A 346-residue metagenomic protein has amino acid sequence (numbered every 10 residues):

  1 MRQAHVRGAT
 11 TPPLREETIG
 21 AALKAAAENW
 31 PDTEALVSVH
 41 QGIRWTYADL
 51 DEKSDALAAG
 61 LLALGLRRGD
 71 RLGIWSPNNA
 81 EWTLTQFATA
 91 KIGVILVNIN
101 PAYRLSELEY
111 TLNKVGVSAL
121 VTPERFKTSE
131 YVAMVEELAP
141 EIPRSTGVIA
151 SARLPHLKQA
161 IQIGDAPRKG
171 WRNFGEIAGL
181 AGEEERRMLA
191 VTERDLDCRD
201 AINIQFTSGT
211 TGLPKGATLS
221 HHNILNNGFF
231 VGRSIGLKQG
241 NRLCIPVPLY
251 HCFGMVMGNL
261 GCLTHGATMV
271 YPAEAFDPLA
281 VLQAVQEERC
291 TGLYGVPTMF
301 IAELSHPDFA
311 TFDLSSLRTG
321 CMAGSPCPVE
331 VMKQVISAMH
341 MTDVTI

Functional and structural regions predicted by a protein language model:
R15, D32-F87, R104-E109, N173-G182 (+2 more regions): Conserved AMP-binding/adenylate-forming core of the ANL superfamily
E16, P31-D32, R153-L157, I161-Q162 (+3 more regions): Conserved pre-ATP/AMP-binding loop-to-beta segment of ANL
L23-K24, L62, A80-I99, L108-E109 (+4 more regions): Hydrophobic alpha-helical segments in the ANL/AMP-binding
R44-A48, E193-N226: Conserved AMP-binding A3 loop
L64, I92-G179: Structural core segment of the AMP-binding/adenylate-forming
D70-R71, P77-V97, P101-L105, N113-L120 (+5 more regions): A short helix-loop-beta submotif of the ANL/AMP-binding
A178-G179, A267, E287-Y294, L304-I346: Gly/Ser/Thr-rich phosphate-binding loop
L225-R242, C252-G292, H306: Conserved AMP-binding/adenylation subdomain of ANL enzymes
